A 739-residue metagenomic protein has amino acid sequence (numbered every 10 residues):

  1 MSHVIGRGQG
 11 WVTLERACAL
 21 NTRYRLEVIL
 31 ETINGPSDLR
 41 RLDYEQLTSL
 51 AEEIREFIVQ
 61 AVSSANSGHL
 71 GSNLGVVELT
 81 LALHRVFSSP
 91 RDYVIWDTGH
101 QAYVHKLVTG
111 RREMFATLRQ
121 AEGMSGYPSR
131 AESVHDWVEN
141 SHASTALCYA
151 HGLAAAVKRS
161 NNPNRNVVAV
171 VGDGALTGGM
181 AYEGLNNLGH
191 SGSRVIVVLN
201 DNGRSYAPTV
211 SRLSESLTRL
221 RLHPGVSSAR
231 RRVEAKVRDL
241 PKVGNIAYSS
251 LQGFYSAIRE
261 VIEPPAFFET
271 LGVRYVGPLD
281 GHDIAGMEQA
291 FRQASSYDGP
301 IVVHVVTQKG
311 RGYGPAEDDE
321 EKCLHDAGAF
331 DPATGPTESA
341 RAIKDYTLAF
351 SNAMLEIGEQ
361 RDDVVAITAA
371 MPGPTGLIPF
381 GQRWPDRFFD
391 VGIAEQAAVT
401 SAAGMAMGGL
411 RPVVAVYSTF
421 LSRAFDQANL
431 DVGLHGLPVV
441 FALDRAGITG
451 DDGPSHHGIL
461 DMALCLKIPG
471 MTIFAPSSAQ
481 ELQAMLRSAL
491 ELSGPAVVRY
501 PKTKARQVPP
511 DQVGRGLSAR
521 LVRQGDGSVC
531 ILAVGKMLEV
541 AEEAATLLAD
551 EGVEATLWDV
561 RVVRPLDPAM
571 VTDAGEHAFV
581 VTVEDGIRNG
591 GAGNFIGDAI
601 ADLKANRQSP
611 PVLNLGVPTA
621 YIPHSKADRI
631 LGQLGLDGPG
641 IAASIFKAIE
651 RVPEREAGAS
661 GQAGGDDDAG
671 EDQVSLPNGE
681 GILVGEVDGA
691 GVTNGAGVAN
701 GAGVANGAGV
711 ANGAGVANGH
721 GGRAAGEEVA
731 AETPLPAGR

Functional and structural regions predicted by a protein language model:
W11-T109, F267-Q289, Y297, I301-T307: N-terminal amphipathic, basic-rich helices that act as targeting or association modules
G71-S191, D363-V364, A369, L377-I378: Cofactor-binding active-site loop characterized by glycine-rich and histidine/acidic residues
T117-T145, Y149, R159-N164, H190-C323 (+11 more regions): Thiamine diphosphate
V167, V171-G184, G376, F388 (+3 more regions): Extended, hydrophobic alpha-helical segments in both membrane/secreted and soluble proteins
A327-D331, L466-P510: Helix-enriched interaction subdomains in cytosolic or periplasmic regions, typified by TIR/SEFIR signaling/NADase cores
G689-N718: Long, intrinsically disordered low-complexity tandem-repeat segments
